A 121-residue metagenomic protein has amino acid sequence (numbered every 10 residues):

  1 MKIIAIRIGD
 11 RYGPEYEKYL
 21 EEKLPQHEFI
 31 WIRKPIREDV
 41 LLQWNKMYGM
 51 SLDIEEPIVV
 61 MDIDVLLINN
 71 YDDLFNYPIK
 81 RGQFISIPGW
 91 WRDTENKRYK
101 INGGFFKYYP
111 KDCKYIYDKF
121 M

Functional and structural regions predicted by a protein language model:
M1-Q43, I54-E55, P110: N-terminal anchoring/stem segment of glycosyltransferases
Y19, G49, N70-L74: A short acidic, amphipathic alpha-helical/loop segment
K46, M61, I101-G104: Residues that flank catalytic or metal-binding motifs in active/ligand-binding sites
M47-G49, F84, F105-K107: Conserved hydrophobic/aromatic beta-strand scaffold that supports enzyme active sites
I58: Short aromatic/hydrophobic "clamp" motif used to bind/position activated sugar donors
D62-L66: The conserved acidic donor/metal-binding loop of glycosyltransferases
L67-I101: Conserved donor-nucleotide/metal-binding helix-loop-beta segment in metal-dependent transferases, i.e., the alpha-helix
Y108-M121: Catalytic core and acceptor-binding pocket of nucleotide-sugar-dependent glycosyltransferases
